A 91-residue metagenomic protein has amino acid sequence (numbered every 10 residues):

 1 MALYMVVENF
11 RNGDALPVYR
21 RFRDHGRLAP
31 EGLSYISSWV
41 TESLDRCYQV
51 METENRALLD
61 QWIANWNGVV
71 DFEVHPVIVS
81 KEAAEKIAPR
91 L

Functional and structural regions predicted by a protein language model:
M1-R46, E54-L58, I78-L91: Short S/T/G/P-rich N-terminal loop/turn motif that feeds into the first structured element of a domain
P17, D60, D71-E73: A short, polar/proline- and glycine-enriched secondary-structure boundary/capping micro-motif
Q49: Extracellular/luminal beta-rich ligand-recognition and adhesion surfaces characterized by aromatic-Gly/Pro-enriched
I63: Short, flexible helix/strand-to-coil boundary loops that buttress conserved ligand/catalytic motifs in alpha/beta
W66: Short, conserved SAM-binding/catalytic segment of Class I S-adenosyl-L-methionine-dependent methyltransferases
V69-S80: Conserved short beta-strand edge segments in small beta-sheet-based binding/regulatory domains
